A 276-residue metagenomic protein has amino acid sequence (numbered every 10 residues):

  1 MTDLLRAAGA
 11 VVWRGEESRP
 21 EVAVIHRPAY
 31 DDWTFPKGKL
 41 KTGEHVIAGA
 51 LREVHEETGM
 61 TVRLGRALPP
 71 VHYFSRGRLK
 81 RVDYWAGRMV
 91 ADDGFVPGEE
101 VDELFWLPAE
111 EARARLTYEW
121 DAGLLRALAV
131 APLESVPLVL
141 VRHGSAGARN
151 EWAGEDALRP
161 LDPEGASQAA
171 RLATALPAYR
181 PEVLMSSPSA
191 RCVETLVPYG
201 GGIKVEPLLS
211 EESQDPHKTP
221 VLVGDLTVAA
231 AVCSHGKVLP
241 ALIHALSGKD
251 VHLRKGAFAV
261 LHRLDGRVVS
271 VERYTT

Functional and structural regions predicted by a protein language model:
M1-F35, L138-H143: N-terminal strand-loop-strand
V12, H26, Y84-R88, W106 (+1 more regions): Short, well-ordered beta-strand micro-motif
S18-T61, N150-P160: Conserved Nudix-box catalytic region and its N-terminal flanking loop in Nudix hydrolases and closely related
D31-D32, G94-W152, G236: Nudix hydrolase/Nudix homology domain
G38, G49, E134-D215, K249-L253 (+1 more regions): Active-site-proximal alpha-helix that buttresses catalytic centers in soluble enzyme cores
L40-R66, P70-L124: Unchanged
L138-V139, L226-S234: Generic beta-sheet signal
S247-E272: Domain-level recognition of soluble alpha/beta enzyme cores, biased toward histidine phosphatases/phosphomutases
